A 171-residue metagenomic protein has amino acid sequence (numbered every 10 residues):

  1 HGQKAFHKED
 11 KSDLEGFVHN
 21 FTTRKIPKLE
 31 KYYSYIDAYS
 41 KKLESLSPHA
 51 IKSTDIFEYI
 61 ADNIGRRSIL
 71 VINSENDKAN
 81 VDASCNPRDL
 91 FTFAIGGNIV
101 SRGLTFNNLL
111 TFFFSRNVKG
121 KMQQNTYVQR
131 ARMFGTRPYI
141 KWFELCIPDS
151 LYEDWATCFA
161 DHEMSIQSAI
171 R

Functional and structural regions predicted by a protein language model:
H1, D161-R171: C-terminal catalytic or substrate-handling cores of phosphate/nucleotide- and metal-cofactor-dependent proteins acting
H1-D89: Conserved C-terminal RecA-like helicase domain
N63, R67, S101, R137 (+1 more regions): Short secondary-structure junctions and interdomain/linker hinges
I69-E153: Conserved RecA-like P-loop NTPase helicase motor core
